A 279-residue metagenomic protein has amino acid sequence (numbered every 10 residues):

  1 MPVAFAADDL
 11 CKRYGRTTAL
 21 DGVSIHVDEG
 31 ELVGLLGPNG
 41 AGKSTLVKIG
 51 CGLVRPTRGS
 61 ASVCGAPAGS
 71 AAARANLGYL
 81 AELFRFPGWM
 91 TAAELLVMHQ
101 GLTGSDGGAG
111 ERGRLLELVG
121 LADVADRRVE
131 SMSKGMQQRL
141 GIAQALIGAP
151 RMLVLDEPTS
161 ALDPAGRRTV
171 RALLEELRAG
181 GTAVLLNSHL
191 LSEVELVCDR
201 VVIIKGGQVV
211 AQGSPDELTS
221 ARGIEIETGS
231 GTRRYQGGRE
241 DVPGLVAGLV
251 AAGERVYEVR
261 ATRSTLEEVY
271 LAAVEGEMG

Functional and structural regions predicted by a protein language model:
M1-V3, L218: Extreme N-terminus of proteins, especially the signal/transit-peptide cleavage junction and the first residues
V3-A7, K12-K205, V210-A211: ABC transporter nucleotide-binding domains
P215-G279: Short, charged/small-residue-rich alpha-helical element at the C-terminal edge of ABC transporter nucleotide-binding
